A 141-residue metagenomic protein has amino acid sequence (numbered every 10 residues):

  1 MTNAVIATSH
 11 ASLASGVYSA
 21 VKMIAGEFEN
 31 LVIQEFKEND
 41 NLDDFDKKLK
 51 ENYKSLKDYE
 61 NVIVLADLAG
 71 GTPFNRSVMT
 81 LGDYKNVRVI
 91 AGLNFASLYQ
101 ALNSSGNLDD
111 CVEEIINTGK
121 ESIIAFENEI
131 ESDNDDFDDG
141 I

Functional and structural regions predicted by a protein language model:
T2-I63, A69-I141: N-terminal loops that bind phosphate or other acidic moieties and the adjacent beta-alpha structural core
